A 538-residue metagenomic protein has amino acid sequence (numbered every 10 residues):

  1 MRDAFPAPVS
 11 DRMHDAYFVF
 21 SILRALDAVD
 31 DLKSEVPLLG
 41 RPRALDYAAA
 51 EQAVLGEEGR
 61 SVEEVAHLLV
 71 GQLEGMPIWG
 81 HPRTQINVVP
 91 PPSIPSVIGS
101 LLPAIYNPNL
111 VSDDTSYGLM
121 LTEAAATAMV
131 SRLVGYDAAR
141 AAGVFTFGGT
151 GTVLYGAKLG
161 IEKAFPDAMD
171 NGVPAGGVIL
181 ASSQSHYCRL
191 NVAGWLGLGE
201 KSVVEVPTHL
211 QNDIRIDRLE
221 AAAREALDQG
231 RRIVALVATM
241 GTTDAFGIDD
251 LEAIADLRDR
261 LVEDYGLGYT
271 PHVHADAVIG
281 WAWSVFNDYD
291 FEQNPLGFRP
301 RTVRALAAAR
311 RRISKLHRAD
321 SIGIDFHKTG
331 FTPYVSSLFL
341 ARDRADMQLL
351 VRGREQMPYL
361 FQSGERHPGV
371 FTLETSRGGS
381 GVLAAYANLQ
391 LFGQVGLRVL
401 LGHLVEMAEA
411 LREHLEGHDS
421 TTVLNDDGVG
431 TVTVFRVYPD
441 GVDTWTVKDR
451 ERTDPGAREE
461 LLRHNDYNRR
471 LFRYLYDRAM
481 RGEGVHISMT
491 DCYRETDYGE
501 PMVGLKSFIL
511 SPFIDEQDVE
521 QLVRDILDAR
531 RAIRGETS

Functional and structural regions predicted by a protein language model:
M1-R140, Y474-Y493, Y498, M502-A529: N-terminal entrance/gating region of PLP-dependent enzymes' catalytic architecture
S93-I105, A124-D137, L196-G197, L227-I233 (+3 more regions): Active-site-adjacent bridging/hinge elements
T115-L119, G143-V153, L180-S183, D426-D427: Active-site nucleophile and cofactor-binding loops and adjacent substrate-binding regions of central metabolic enzymes
V130-L159, V204-P207: Short loop-beta-helix segment that forms the pyridoxal 5′-phosphate
L159-R344: Conserved PLP-enzyme active-site core in the AAT-like
V273-I279, E355-Q356, H403-M407, S420-R436 (+1 more regions): A glycine-rich phosphate-binding loop feature that marks nucleotide/adenosyl-phosphate handling sites
N294-D427, D440-G441: Active-site C-terminal subdomain of aminotransferase-like
T422-A479, P501: Conserved PLP-binding catalytic core of the aspartate aminotransferase-like
